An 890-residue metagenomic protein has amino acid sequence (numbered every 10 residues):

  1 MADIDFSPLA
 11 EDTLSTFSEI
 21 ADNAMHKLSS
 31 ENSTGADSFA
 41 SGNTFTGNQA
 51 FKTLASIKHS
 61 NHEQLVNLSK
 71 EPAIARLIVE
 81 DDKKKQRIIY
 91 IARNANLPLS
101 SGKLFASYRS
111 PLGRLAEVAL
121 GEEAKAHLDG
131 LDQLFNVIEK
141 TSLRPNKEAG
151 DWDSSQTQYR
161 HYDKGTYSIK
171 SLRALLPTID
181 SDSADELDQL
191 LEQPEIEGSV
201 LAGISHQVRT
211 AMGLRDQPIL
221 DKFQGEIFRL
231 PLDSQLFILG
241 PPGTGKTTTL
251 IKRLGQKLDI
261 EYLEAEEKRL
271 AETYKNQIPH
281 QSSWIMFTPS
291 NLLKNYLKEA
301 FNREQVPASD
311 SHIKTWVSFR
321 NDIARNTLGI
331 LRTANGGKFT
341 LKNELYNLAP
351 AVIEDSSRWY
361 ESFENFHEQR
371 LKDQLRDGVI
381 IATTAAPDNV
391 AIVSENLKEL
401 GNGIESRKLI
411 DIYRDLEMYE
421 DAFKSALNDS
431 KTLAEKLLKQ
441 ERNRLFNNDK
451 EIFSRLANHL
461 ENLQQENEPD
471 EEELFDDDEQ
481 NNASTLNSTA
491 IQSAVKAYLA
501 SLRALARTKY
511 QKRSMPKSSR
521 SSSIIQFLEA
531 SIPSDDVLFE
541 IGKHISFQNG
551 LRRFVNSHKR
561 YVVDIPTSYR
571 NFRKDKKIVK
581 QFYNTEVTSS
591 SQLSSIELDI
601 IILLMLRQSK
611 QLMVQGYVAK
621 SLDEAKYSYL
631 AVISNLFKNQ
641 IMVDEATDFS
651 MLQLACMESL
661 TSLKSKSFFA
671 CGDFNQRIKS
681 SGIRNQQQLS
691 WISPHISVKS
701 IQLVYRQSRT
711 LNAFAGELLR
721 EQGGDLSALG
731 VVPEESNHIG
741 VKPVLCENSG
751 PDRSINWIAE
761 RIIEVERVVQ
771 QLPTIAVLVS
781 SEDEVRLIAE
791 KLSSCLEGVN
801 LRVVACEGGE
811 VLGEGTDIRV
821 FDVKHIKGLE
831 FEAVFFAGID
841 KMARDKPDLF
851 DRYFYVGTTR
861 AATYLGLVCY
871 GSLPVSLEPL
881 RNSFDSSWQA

Functional and structural regions predicted by a protein language model:
M1-D221, G225, A670, V875 (+1 more regions): Extended, charged low-complexity regulatory segments
A2-A24, L28, V66-K70, Y162-G165 (+4 more regions): P-loop NTPase Walker
E63-S69, R76-K83, K125, A149-G150 (+8 more regions): A general structural signal for short secondary-structure junctions and capping/turn motifs
R76-I78, F237-L239, T249, M286 (+2 more regions): A structural signal for short, well-ordered beta-strand segments and their strand-loop junctions that often border
D81, P242, T288-N291, E645-T647 (+2 more regions): Short, flexible loop/turn elements at secondary-structure junctions
L220, M642-V643: Short hydrophobic beta-strand that contains or immediately precedes a catalytic carboxylate
I260-M642, D648-C656, S662-K666, N675 (+1 more regions): Alpha-helical nucleic-acid-binding subdomain of P-loop helicases immediately C-terminal to the Walker A/P-loop
L263-A265, R303-E304, K314, R325-L331 (+2 more regions): Conserved helicase motor core of SF1/SF2 NTP-dependent helicases
